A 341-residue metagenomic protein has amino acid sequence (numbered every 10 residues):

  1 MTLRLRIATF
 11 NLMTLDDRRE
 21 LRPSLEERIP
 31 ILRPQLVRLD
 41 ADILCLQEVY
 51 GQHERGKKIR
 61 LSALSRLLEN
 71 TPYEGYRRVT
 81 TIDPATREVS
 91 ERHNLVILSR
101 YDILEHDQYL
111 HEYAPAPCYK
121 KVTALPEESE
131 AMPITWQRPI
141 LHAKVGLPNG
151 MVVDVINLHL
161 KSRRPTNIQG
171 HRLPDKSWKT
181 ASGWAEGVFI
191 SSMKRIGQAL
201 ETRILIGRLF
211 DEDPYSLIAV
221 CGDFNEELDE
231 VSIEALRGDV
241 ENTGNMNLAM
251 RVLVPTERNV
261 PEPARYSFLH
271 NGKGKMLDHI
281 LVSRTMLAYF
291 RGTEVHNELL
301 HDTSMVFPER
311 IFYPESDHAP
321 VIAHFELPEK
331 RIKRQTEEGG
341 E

Functional and structural regions predicted by a protein language model:
M1-L95, D175-T180, Y215-L217, V306-A319 (+1 more regions): N-terminal, active-site-proximal structural segment of metallo-dependent hydrolase catalytic domains
R4-D17, Y109, V152-K161, T180-V188: Active-site-proximal beta-strand elements of phosphoester/diester hydrolases
M13, V49-Y50, H159-K161, F224-E227: Catalytic metal-binding/acid-base residues of hydrolase active sites
R28, L32, R60-A63, R195-Q198 (+2 more regions): Stable alpha-helical elements in mature extracytoplasmic
H53-P165: Structured beta-strand-rich core segments of catalytic domains in phosphoester-bond hydrolases
S90, Y101-Y109, Y113-L125, S129 (+4 more regions): Metal-dependent phosphoester-hydrolase catalytic domains
T166-S192: A solvent-exposed, charged loop/short amphipathic helix patch at secondary-structure junctions
A185-P214: A long, amphipathic alpha-helix that forms part of the scaffold/cap immediately adjacent to metal-dependent active
